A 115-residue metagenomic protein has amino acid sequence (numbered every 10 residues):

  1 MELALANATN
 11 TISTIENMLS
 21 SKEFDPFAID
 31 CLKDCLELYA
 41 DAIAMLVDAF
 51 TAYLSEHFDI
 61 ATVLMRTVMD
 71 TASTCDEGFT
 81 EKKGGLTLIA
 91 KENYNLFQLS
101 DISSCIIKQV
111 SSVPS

Functional and structural regions predicted by a protein language model:
M1-S115: Folded extracytoplasmic luminal domains of secretory or organellar precursors
